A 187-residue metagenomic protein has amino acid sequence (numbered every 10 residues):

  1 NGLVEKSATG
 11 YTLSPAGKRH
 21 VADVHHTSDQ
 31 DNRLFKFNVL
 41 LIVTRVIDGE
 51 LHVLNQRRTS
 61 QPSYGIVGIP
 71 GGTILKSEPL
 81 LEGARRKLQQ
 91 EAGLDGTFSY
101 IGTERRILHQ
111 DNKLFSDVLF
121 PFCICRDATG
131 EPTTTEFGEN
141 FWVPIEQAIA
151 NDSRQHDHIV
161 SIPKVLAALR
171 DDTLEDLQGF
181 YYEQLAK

Functional and structural regions predicted by a protein language model:
G2: Glycine-centered, phosphate/nucleic-acid-interacting loop/turn motifs that mediate DNA/RNA or nucleotide
S7-L40: Acidic, metal-coordinating catalytic segment for phosphate/diphosphate chemistry, firing primarily on the Nudix
H20, L51-L54, T133: Generic structural signal for well-ordered beta-strand positions
T27-G68, G96, Y100, D127: N-terminal strand-loop-strand
Y64-I66, K76, T135-K187: Nudix hydrolase/Nudix homology domain
I74-T97, R106-I159: Unchanged
G102-E104: Short catalytic/ligand-gating loop segments at beta-alpha or beta-beta junctions within enzyme catalytic domains
